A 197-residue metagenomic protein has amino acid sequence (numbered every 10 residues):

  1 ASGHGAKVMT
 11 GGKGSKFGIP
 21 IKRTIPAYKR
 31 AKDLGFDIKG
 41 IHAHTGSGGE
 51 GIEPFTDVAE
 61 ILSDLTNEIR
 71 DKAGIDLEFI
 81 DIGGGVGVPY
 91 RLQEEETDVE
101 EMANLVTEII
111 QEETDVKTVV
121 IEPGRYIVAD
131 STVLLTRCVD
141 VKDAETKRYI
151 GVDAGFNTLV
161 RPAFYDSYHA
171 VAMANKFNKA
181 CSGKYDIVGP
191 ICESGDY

Functional and structural regions predicted by a protein language model:
A1, A43-G48, I80, G85-G87 (+4 more regions): Active-site beta-loop-alpha junctions enriched in small/polar residues
A1-F79, V88, E145: Active-site-proximal beta-alpha core segment in soluble small-molecule metabolic enzymes
V8-M9, G35, A73, D81 (+4 more regions): Solvent-exposed alpha-helices and their adjacent loops that cap or buttress functional pockets in soluble metabolic
F17, Y28, F55, F79 (+5 more regions): Aromatic side chains
G18-I21, I25, T56, E96 (+4 more regions): Electropositive phosphate-/nucleotide-binding environments in soluble metabolic enzymes
G51-V58, P89-M102, A129-V141: Short glycine/threonine-rich loop-to-helix capping motif typified by GTGT followed within a few residues by an Asp-Pro
L62-E68, M102-T114: Alpha-helix-loop-beta-strand connector modules within alpha/beta enzyme cores
V116-Y197: Charged (often Lys/Glu-rich) extended helix/loop segments that serve as interaction or gating elements
